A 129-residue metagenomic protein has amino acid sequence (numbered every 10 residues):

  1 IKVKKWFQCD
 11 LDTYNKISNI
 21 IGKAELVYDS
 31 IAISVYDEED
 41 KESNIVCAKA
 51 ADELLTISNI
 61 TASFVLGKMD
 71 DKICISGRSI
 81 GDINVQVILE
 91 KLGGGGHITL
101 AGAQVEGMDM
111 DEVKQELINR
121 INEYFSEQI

Functional and structural regions predicted by a protein language model:
I1-I129: Hydrophobic helix-and-loop "lid/oligomerization" segment in the mid-to-C-terminal part of catalytic domains
